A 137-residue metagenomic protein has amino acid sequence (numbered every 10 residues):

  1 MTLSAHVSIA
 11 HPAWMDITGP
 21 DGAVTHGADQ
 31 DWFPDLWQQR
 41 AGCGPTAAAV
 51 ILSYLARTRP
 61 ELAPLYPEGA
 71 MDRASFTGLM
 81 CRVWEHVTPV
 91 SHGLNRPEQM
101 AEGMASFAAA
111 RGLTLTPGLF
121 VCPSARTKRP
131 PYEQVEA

Functional and structural regions predicted by a protein language model:
M1-S106: Active-site-adjacent structural segments surrounding the nucleophilic cysteine of cysteine proteases and isopeptidases
G103-A110, L115-P117: Mid-length scaffold segments of soluble, non-membrane domains
L115-R126: Acidic carboxylate-rich catalytic motifs and surrounding loops in phosphoryl-/glycosyl-chemistry enzymes
A125-A137: Active-site-adjacent substructure of cysteine-protease-like catalytic cores
